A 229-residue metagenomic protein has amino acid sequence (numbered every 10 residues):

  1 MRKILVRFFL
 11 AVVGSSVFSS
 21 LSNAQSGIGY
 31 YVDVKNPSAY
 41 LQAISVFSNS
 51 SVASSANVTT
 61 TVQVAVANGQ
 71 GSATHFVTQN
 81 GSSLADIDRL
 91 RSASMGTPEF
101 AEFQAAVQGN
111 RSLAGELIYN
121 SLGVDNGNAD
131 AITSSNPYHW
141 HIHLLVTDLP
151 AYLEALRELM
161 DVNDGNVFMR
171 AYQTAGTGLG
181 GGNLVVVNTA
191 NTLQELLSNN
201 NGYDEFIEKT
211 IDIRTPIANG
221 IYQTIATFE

Functional and structural regions predicted by a protein language model:
M1-L10, L21: Bacterial N-terminal signal peptides that target proteins for export
S20-E229: Short S/T/G/P-rich N-terminal loop/turn motif that feeds into the first structured element of a domain
